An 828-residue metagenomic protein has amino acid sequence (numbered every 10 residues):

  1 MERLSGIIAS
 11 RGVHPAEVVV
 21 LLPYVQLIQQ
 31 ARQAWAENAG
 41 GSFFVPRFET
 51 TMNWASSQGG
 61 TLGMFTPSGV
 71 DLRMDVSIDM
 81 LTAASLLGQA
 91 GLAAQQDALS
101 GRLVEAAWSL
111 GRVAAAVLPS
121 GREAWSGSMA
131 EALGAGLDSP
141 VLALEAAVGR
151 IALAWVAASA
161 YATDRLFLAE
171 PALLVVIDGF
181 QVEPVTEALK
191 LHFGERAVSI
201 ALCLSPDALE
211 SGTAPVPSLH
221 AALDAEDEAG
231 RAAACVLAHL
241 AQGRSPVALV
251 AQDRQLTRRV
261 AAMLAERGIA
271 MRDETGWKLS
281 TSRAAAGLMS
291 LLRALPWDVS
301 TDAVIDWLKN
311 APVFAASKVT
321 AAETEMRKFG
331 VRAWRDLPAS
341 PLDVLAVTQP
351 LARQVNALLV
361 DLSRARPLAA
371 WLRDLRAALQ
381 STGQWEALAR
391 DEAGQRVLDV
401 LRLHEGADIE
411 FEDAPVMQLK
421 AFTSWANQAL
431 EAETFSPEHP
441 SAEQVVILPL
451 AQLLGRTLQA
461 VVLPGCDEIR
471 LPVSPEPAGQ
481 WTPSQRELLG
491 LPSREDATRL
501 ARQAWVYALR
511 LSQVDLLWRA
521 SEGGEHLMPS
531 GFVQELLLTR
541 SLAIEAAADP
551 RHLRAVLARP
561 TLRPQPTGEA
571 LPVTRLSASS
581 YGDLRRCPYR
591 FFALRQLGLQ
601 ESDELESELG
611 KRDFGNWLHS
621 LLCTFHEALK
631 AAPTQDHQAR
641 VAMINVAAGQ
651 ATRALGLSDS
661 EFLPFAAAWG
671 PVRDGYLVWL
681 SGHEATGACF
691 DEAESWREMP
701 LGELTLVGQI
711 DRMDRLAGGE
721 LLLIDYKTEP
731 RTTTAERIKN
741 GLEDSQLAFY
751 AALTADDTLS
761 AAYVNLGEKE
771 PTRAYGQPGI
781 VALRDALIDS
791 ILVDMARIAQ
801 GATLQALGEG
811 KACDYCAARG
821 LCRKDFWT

Functional and structural regions predicted by a protein language model:
M1-A55, G59-T66, K190-L191, E195 (+2 more regions): Anion-coordinating catalytic cores for phosphoryl-, nucleotidyl-, and glycosidic chemistry
V25-E170, F180-P184, A321-A339, A346: Basic/charged alpha-beta structural segments of nucleotide/phosphate-handling enzymes
G121-S211, A221-E228, L375, Q459-A460 (+2 more regions): Conserved helicase NTPase motor core
